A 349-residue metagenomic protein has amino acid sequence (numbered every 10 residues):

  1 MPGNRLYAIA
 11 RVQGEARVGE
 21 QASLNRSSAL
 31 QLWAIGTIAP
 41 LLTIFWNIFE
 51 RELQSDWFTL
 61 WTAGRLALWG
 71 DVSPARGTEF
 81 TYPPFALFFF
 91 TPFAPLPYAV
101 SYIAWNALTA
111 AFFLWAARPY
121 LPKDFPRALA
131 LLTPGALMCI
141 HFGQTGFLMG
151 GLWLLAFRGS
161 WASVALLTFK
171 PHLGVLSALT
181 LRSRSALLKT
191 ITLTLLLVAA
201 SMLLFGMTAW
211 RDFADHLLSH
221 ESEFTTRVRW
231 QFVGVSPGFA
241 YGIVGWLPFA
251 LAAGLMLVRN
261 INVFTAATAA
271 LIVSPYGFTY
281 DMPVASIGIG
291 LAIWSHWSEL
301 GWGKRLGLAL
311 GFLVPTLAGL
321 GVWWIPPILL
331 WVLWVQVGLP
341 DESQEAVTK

Functional and structural regions predicted by a protein language model:
M1-G3, Q13, T168: Short intrinsically disordered, low-complexity coil segments enriched in acidic
P2, L6-I9, R17-S160, R184-K304 (+3 more regions): Primarily membrane-embedded glycan-assembly and transfer machineries that use lipid-linked glycans
V164-L167, H172-R182, V284: Transmembrane-embedded, aromatic-rich helix segments that form part of the hydrophobic channel/pocket engaging
R305, A309, P326: C-terminal active-site rim and adjoining tail of enzyme catalytic domains
P315-G321, V335-Q336: Transmembrane alpha-helical segments
G319-W331: Loop-to-transmembrane alpha-helix initiation sites
V332-D341: Membrane-water interface at the C-terminal end of transmembrane alpha helices
